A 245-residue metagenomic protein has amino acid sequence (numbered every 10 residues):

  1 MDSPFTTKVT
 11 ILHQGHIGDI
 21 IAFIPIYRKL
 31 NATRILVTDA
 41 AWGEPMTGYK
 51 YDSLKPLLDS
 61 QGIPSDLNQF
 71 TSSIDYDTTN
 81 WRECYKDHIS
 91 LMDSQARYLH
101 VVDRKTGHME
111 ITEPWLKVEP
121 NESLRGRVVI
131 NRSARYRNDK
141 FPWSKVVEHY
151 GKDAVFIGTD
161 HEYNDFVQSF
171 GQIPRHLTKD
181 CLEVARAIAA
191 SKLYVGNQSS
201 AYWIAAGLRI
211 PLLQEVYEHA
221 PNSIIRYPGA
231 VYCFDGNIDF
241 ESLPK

Functional and structural regions predicted by a protein language model:
M1-K245: Catalytic machinery of carbohydrate-active enzymes, primarily nucleotide-sugar-dependent glycosyltransferases
